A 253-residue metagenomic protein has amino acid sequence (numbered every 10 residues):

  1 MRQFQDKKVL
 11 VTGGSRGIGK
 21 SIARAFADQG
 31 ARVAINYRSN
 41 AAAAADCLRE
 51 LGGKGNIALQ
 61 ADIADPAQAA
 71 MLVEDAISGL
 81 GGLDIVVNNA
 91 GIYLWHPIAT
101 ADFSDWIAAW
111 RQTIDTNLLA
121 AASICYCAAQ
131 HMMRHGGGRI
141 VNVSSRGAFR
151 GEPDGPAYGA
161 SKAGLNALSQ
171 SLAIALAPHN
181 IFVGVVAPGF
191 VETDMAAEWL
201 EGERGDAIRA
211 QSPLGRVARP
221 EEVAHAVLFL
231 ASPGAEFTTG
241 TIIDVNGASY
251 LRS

Functional and structural regions predicted by a protein language model:
K8, S15-G17: Conserved glycine-rich cofactor-binding loop
A70, Y93-R111, R134, D154-A157 (+1 more regions): Conserved mid-core segment of classical short-chain dehydrogenase/reductases
I92, F103-A122, G137, V141 (+2 more regions): Catalytic Tyr-X3-Lys loop
C125, S161, S169: Active-site helix of classical SDR
Q130, I174-A175, E236: Alpha-helical segment proximal to the catalytic Tyr-Lys
S145: Residue(s) in the substrate-gating loop at a strand-loop-helix junction that position the organic substrate next
R150, L214, L228, T239-S253: Short C-terminal tail/terminal secondary-structure segment of NAD(P)H-dependent dehydrogenase/reductase domains
A177, F182, T238-G240: Short, small/polar-rich loop/turn modules that mediate ligand/substrate recognition or access, typified
